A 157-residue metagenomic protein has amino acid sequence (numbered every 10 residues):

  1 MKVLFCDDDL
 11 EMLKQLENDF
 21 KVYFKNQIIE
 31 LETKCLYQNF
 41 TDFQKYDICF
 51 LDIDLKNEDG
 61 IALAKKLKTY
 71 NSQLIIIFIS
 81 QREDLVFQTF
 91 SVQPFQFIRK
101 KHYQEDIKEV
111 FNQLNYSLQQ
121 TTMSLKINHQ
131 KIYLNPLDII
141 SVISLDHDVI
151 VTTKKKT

Functional and structural regions predicted by a protein language model:
M1-E11, L16-F20, C49: Conserved acidic segment of CheY-like receiver
D8, L36, Q81: Cofactor-binding loop segments of dinucleotide-utilizing enzymes, especially the Rossmann-like FAD- and NAD(P)+-binding
K21-E30: Alpha-helix termini
K25-N26, Y46-Q120: CheY-like receiver
L31-I48: Acidic, metal-coordinating helix/loop segments flanking the phosphotransfer/catalytic sites of two-component signaling
T41-K45, Q88-F90, L134, T152: Short loop/helix-cap segments at secondary-structure boundaries that form the rim of catalytic
E109-T157: Conserved binding/recognition cores within well-folded domains
